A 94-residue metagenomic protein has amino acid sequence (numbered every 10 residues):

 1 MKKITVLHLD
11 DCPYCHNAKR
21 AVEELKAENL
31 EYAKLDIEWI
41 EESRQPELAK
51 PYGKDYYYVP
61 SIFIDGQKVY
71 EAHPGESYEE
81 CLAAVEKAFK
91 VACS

Functional and structural regions predicted by a protein language model:
M1-E28: Local sequence-structure signature of Cys/Sec-based thiol-disulfide redox active-site neighborhoods
M1-T5, L30-D36, C93: Extracytoplasmic thiol/disulfide redox context detector
I4-V6, I37, I62-I64, V85: Hydrophobic beta-strand residues in large extracellular and virion-surface proteins
P13, R44, E76: Short alpha-helical
A18-V22, L30, I64, Y78-E79: Non-catalytic interaction surface on structured domains
Y32-E47: Thiol-based oxidoreductase modules, predominantly thioredoxin-like and allied folds used for disulfide exchange
A49-D55: Charged, often glycine-rich, active-site loop that binds/positions anionic groups
Y58, I64-S94: Non-catalytic, surface beta->alpha helical segment in thiol-disulfide oxidoreductase systems
